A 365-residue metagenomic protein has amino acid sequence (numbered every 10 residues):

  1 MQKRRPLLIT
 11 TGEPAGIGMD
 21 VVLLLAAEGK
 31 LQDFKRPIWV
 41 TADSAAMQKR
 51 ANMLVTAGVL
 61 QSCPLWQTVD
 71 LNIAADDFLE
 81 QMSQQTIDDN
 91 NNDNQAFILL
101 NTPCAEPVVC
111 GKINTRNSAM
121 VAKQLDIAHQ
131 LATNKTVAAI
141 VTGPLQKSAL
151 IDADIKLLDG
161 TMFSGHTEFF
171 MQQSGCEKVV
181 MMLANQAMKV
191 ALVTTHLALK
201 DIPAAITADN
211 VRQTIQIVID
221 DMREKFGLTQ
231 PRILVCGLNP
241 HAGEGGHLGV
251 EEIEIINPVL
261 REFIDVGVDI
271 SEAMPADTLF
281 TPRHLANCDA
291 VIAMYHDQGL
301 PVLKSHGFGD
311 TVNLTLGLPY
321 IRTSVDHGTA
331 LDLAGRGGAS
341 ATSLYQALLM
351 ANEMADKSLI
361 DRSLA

Functional and structural regions predicted by a protein language model:
M1-S164, D209-M294, Q298-H306, D310-N313 (+4 more regions): Contiguous, glycine/small-aliphatic-enriched amphipathic segments in soluble metabolic enzymes
S44, Q173-S174, H196: Short loop segments at secondary-structure junctions
N91-N92, L183-A205, R212: Ligand-binding beta-strand-loop-alpha-helix segment within the catalytic cores of soluble metabolic enzymes
S148-D152, K178-V180, K189-L192, L199-D201 (+1 more regions): Short, well-ordered, mixed-charge alpha-helical segments that flank or form enzyme active sites
E168: Active-site phosphate/pyrophosphate- and oxyanion-stabilizing loops and adjacent acidic/basic residues in soluble
Q172-V180, A184-M188, L316-D332: Short, flexible loop segments at boundaries between secondary-structure elements
